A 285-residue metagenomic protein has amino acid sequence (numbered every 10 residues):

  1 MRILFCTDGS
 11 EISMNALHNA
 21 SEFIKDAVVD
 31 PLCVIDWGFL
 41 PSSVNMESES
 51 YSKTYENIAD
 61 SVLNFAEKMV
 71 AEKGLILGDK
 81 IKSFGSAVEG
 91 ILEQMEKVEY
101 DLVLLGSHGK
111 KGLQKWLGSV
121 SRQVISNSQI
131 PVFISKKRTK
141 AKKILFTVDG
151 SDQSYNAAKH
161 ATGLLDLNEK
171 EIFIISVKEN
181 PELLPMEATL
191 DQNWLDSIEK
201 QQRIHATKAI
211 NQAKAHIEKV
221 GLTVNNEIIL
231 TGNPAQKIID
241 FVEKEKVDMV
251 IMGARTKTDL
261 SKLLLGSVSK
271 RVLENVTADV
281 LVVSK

Functional and structural regions predicted by a protein language model:
M1-E49, K143-D196, A215-L222: Small/aliphatic-rich secondary-structure junction motif
C6, I81, G106, T147 (+2 more regions): Active-site-adjacent beta-strand anchor residues
S13, A59, L117-S121, S154 (+2 more regions): Short, conserved glycine- and acidic-residue-centered signature motifs in active-site or ligand-binding loops
C33, I81-K82, S176, I228-I229 (+1 more regions): Residue-level recognition of beta-strand->loop/alpha-helix junctions
E49-S61, N193-K208: A short acidic, glycine-rich active-site loop that binds or catalyzes chemistry on phosphate/adenosine moieties
E49-T54, K68-V103, A215-V250: Structural beta-alpha unit
L92-K140, D240-K285: Gly/Ser-rich helix-loop-strand patches that form or flank binding pockets for ribonucleotide-derived cofactors
